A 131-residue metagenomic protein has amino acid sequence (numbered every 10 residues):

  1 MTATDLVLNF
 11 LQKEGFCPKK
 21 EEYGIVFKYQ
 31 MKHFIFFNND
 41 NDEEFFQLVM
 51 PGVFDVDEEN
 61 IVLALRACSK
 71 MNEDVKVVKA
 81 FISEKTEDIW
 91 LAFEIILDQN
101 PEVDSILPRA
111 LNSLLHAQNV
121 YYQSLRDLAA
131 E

Functional and structural regions predicted by a protein language model:
M1-F36, I82-S83: Charge-rich, low-complexity N-terminal segments
G24-V26, E43-F46, E87-I89: Hydrophobic residues embedded in beta-strands of well-ordered beta-sheets
M31-I61: Long, continuous compositionally biased terminal/linker segments
M50-W90: Short, internal acidic amphipathic alpha-helical interface segments that mediate docking to partner proteins
D88-D98: M16 family metallopeptidases and their MPP-like homologs
L97-R109: A short acidic/glycine-rich loop-to-helix N-cap element
V120-Y122: Long, charge-dense
R126-E131: Short, highly charged C-terminal tails/helix-capping segments
